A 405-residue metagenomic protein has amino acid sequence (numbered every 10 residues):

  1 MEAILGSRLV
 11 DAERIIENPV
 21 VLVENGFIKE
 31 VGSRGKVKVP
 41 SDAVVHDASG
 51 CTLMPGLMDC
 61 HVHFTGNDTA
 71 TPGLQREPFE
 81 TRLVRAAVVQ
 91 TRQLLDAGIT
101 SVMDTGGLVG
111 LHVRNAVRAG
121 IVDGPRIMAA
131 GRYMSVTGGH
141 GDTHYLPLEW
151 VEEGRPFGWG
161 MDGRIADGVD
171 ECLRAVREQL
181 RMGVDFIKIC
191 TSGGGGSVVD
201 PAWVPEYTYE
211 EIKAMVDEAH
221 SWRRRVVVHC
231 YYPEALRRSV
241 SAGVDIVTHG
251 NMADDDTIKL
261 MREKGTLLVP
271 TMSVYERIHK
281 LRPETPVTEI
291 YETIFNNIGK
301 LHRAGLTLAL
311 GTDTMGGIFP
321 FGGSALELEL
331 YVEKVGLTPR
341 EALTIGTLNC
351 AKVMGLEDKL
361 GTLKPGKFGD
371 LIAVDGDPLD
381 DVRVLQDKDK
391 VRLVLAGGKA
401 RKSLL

Functional and structural regions predicted by a protein language model:
E2, L9-M54: Histidine-rich, glycine-flanked metal-binding segment
S7, L348, P365-L405: C-terminal cap of metal-dependent C-N hydrolases
C51-A119, T137-H144, E210, S239-A242: Metal-associated gating/positioning segment near the N- to mid-region
G56-V62, V102-D104, I127-G131, I187-I189 (+4 more regions): Hydrophobic faces of well-ordered beta-strands that scaffold small-molecule active sites in alpha/beta enzyme cores
D68-T71, N115, S197-V198, L236-A242 (+5 more regions): Histidine/acidic-residue-rich catalytic or RNA/ligand-binding cores of hydrolases and nuclease-related proteins
P72-R85, Y145, V151-R174, R225-V227: Active-site mouth loops of central-metabolism enzymes
H112, V169-L268, T288-L308, D358: Histidine/acidic residue-rich metal-binding segments in metalloenzymes
S221, E292-D377: His/Asp/Glu-enriched, well-ordered alpha-helical/loop segment that forms or immediately abuts the divalent-metal
